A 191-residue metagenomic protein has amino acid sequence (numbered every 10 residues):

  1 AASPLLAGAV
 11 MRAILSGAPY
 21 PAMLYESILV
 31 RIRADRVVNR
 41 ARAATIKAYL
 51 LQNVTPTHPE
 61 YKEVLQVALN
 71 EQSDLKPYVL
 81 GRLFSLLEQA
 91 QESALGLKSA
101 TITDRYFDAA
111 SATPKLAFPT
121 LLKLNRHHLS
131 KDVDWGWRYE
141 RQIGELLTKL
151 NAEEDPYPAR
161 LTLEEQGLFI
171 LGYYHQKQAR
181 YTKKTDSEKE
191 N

Functional and structural regions predicted by a protein language model:
A1-N191: Intrinsic-disorder/low-complexity detector
